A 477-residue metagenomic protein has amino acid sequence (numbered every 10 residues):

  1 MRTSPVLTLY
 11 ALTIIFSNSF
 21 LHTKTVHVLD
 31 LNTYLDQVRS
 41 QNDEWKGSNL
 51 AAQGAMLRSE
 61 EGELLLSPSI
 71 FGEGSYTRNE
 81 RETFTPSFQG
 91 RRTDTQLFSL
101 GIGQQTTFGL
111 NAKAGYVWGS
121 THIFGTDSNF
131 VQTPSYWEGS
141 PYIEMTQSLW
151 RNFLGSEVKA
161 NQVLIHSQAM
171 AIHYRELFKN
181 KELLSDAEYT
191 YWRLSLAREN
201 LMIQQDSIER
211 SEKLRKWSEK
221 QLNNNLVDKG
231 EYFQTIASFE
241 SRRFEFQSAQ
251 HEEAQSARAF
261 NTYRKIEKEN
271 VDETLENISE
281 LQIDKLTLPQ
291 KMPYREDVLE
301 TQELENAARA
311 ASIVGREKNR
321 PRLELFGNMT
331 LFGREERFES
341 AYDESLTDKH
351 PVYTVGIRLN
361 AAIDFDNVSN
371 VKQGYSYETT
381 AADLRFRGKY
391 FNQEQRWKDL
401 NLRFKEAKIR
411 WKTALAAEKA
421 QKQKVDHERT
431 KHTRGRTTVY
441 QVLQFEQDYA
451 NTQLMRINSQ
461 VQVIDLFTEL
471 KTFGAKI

Functional and structural regions predicted by a protein language model:
M1-L9: Bacterial N-terminal signal peptides that target proteins for export
T8-S19: Bacterial N-terminal signal peptides
L21-L97, W150-A160, L164, L226-K229 (+7 more regions): Bacterial Sec-pathway N-terminal export signals of envelope proteins
L29, S167, H173-P293, R403 (+3 more regions): Periplasmic alpha-helical coiled-coil/stalk elements that build and connect Gram-negative outer-membrane
K46-L50, G54, E63, T107-S135 (+8 more regions): Sec/SRP-type N-terminal targeting helices
G74-I143, Q147, N277-S279, I313 (+1 more regions): Small/polar, glycine/serine/threonine/aspartate-rich low-complexity segments that form flexible
M145, Y191-L194, F260, T301 (+3 more regions): Hydrophobic/aromatic residues within transmembrane alpha-helices of membrane transport systems, especially the TMDs
G230, T433-I457: Short terminal targeting/anchoring segments
